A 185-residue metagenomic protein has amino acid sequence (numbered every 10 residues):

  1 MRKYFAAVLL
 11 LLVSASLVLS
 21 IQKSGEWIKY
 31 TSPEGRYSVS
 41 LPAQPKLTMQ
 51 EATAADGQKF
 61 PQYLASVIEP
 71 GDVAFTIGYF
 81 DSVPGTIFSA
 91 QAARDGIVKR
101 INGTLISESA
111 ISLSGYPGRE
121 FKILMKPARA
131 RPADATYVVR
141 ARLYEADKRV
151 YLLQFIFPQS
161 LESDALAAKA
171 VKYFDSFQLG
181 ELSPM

Functional and structural regions predicted by a protein language model:
M1-Y4: Positively charged n-region of N-terminal signal peptides that target proteins for export
A7-S16: Bacterial N-terminal signal peptides
V18-Q22: Boundary at the C-terminal end of the N-terminal hydrophobic targeting segment
S24-E34, A52: Short acidic/polar N-terminal linker immediately downstream of export determinants
P33, Y37, P42-L47, Q91-L105 (+1 more regions): Surface-exposed amphipathic alpha-helical segments
G35, P70, F80-S82, K126 (+1 more regions): Solvent-exposed coil/turn segments that connect beta secondary-structure elements in extracytoplasmic/periplasmic
S40-S66, R94-A146: Signature of long, low-cysteine stretches enriched in small and polar/charged residues
Q62-Q91, L152-Q154: A short acidic-to-branched-hydrophobic micro-motif
